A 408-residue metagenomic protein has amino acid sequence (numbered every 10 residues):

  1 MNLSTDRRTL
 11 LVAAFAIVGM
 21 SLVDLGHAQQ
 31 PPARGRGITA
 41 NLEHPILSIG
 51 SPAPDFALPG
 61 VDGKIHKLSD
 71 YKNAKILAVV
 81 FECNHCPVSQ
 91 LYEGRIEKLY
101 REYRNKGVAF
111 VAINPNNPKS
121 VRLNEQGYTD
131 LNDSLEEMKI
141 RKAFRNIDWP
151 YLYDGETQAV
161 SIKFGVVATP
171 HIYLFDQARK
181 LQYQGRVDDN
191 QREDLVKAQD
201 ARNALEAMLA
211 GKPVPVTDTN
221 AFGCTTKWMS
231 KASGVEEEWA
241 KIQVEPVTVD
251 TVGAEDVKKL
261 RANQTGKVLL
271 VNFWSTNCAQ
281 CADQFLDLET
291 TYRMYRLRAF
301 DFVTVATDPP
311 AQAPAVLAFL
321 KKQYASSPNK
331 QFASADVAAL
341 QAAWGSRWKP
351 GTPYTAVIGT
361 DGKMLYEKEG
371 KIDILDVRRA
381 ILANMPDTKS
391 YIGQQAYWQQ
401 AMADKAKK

Functional and structural regions predicted by a protein language model:
N2-V12: Bacterial N-terminal signal peptides that target proteins for export
V12-D24: Bacterial N-terminal signal peptides
F56-L77, T248-L269, E289-Y295: A short beta-strand-turn-helix
K75-L77, E82-H85, K267-L269, W274-N277 (+2 more regions): Short pre-active-site segment immediately N-terminal to redox-active cysteine/selenocysteine motifs in thiol-based
E82-R95, F273-T290: Conserved redox-active cysteine motifs that mediate thiol-disulfide chemistry, especially di-cysteine Cys-X(1-2)-Cys
G107-N132, I147-T157, R298-A313, A325-V337: Thiol-based oxidoreductase modules, predominantly thioredoxin-like and allied folds used for disulfide exchange
L131-T169, Y173-F175, L181-Q182, A318-T352 (+1 more regions): Short, internal strand/loop/helix patches that form the active-site neighborhood or redox-interaction surface
L174-V249, G351-K408: Thiol-/selenol-based redox modules, centered on thioredoxin-like and closely related oxidoreductase domains
